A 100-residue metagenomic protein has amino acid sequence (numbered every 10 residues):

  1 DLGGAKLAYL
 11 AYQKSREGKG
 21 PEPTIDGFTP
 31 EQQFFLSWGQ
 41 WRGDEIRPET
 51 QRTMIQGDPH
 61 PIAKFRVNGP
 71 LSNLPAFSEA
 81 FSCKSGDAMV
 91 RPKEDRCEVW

Functional and structural regions predicted by a protein language model:
D1-W100: Zinc-dependent metallohydrolase catalytic domains
